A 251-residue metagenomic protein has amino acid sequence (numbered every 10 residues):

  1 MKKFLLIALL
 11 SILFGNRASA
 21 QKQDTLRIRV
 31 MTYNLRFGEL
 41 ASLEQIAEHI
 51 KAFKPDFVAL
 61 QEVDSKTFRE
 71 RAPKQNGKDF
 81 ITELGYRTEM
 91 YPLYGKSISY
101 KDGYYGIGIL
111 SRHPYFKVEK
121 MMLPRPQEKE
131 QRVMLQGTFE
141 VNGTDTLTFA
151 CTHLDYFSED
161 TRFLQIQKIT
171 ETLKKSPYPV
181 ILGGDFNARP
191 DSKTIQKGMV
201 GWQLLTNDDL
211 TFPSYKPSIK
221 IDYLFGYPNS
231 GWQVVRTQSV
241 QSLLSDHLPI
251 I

Functional and structural regions predicted by a protein language model:
M1-T25: Bacterial Sec-dependent N-terminal signal peptides
K3, R71-A72, S97-I98: Short coil/turn segments at secondary-structure boundaries
L10-S11, E62-D64, K96-I98: Short glycine-rich, polar/acidic loop-and-turn segments at beta strand-coil junctions
A20-F57, Y91-Y94, I98-I251: Active-site regions of metal-assisted phosphoester/phosphodiester hydrolases, unifying DNase/endonuclease modules
V30-T32, A59-F68: Acidic/histidine-rich, surface-exposed loop or edge segments in extracytoplasmic proteins
V63-R69, Y100-Y105: Acidic helix-start/capping segments at beta-turn-to-alpha-helix junctions
T67-K78: Short, flexible/disordered intra-domain loops and linkers
D79-M90, L110: Charged, glycine-enriched surface loops/patches that mediate electrostatic binding to polyanionic ligands
